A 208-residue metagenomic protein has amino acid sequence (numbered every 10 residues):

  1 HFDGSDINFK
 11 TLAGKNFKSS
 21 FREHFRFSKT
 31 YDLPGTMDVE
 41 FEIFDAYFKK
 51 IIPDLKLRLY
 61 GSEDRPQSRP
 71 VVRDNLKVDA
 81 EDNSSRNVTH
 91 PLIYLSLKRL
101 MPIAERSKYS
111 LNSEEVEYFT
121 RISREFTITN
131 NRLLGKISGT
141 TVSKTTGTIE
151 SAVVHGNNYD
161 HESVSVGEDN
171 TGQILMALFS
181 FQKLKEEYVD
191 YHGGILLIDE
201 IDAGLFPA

Functional and structural regions predicted by a protein language model:
H1-I103, E114-Y118: P-loop NTPase switch/coupling surface
P91-I195: Extended helical coiled-coil dimerization/tether regions that scaffold and oligomerize large DNA-maintenance assemblies
D199-I201: Walker B catalytic acidic pair
A203-L205: ABC ATPase nucleotide-binding domain "signature" loop
A208: Contiguous mid-protein beta-loop-alpha structural module that forms a pocket-lining wall or clamp of enzyme active
